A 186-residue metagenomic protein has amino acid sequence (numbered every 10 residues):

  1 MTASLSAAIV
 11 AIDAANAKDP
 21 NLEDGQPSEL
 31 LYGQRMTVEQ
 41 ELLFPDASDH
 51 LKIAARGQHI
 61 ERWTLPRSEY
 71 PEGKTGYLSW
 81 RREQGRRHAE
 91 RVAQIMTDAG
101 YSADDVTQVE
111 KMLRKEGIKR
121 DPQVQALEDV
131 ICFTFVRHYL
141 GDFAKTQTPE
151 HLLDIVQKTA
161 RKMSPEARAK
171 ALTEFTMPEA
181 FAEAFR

Functional and structural regions predicted by a protein language model:
T2-A3, A7, A14-A17, L22-L30 (+5 more regions): Divalent metal-dependent phosphate-bond-processing catalytic cores, especially two-metal-ion Mg2+/Mn2+ enzymes that act
S6-A15, W63, W80-Q84: Generic hydrophobic, helix-prone segments enriched in Leu/Val/Ile
V10, E90, Q94, T134-F135: Generic structural signal for well-ordered, non-membrane alpha-helices
S28, Y32, L43-K52, Y77-W80 (+2 more regions): Generic, well-ordered alpha-helical segments
D49-R67, E72, H88, V92 (+2 more regions): His-Asp-centered metal-binding catalytic motifs of divalent-metal-dependent phosphohydrolases/nucleases
A54, K74-R82, A180-R186: Long, low-complexity, intrinsically disordered polar/charged segments
S68-K111: Helix-adjacent hinge/juxtasegments
